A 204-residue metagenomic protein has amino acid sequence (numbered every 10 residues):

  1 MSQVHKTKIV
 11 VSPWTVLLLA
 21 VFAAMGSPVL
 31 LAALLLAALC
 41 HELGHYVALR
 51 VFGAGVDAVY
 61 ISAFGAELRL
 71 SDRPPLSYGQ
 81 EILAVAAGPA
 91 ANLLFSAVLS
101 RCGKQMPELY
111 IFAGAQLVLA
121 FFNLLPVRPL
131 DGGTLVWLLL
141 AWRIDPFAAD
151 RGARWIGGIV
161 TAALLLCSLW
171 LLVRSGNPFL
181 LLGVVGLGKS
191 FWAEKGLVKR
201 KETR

Functional and structural regions predicted by a protein language model:
M1-R204: Hydrophobic transmembrane alpha-helices and their immediate loop junctions in multi-pass integral membrane proteins
